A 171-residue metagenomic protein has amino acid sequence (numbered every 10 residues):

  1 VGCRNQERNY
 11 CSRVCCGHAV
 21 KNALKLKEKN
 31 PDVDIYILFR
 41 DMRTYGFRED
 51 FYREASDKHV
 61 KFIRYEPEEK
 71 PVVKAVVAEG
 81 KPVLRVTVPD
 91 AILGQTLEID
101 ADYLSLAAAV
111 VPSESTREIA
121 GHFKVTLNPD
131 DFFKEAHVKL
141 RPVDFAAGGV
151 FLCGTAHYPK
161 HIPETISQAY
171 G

Functional and structural regions predicted by a protein language model:
V1-G171: Residues forming the flavin
